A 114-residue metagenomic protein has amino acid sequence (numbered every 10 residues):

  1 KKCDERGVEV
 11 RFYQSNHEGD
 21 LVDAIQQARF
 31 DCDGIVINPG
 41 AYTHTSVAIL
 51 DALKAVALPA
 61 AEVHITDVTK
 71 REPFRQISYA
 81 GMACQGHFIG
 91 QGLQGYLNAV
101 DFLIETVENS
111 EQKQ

Functional and structural regions predicted by a protein language model:
K1-D4: Short catalytic helix/loop segments, enriched in acidic residues and glycine and frequently bearing histidine
E9-G19: Short beta->alpha junction loops
Q27, S46-A57: Short Gly/Thr/Asp-enriched flexible loops that form oxyanion-binding sites at enzyme active sites
A28-I35: Short acidic/histidine-rich motifs immediately flanking catalytic phosphotransfer sites in two-component signaling
G40-T43, T66-V68: Short glycine-rich anion-binding loops that position phosphate/pyrophosphate groups of nucleotides and phosphorylated
K54-R71: Short, acidic/small-residue loops that bind anionic groups at enzyme active sites
R75-L93: Short beta-strand elements at the ligand-binding edges of bilobed clamshell
I89-Q114: A charged, well-structured terminal subsegment
